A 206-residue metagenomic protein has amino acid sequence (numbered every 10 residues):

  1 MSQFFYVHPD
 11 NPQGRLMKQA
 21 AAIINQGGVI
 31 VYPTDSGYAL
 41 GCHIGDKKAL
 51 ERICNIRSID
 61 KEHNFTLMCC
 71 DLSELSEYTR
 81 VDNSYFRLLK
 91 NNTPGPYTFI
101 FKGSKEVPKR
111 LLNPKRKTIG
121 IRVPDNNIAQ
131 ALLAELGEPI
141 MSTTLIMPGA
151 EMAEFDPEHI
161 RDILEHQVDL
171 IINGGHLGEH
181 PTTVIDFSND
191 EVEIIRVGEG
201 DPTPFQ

Functional and structural regions predicted by a protein language model:
M1-Q206: Active-site-adjacent structural elements in enzyme catalytic cores
